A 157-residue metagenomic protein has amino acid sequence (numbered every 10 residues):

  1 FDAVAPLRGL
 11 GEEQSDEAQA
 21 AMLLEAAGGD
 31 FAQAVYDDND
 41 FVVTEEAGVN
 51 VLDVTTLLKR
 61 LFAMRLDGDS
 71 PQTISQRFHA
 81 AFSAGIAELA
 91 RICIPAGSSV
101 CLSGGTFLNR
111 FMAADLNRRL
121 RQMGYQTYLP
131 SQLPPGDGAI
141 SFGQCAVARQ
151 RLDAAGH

Functional and structural regions predicted by a protein language model:
F1-S98, F111-R118: A contiguous, well-structured pocket-lining segment that forms one wall/lid of small-molecule binding clefts in soluble
D2, A80, Y128-H157: Glycine-rich phosphate-binding/hydrolytic loop that grips phosphoryl groups
N39, R65, G104, S131-Q132: Fold-independent oxyanion-binding glycine-rich loops and adjacent beta-strand/coil segments at enzyme active sites
H79, G105-T106: Active-site metal-binding loops of divalent metal-dependent hydrolases
C93-A96, Q122-Q126, L152-A155: Secondary-structure transition/capping motifs at alpha-helix termini and the adjoining loop/turn into the next element
S99-S103, R110, L116-I140: Conserved phosphate-binding/catalytic loops in two-lobed NTP-binding clefts
